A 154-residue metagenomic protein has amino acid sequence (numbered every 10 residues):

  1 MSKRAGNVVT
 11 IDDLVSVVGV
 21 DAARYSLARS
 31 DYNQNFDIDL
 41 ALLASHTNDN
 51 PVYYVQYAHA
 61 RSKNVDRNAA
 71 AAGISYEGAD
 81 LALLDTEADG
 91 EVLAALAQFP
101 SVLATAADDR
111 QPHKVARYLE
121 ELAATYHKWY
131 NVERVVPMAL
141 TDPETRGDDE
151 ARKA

Functional and structural regions predicted by a protein language model:
M1-A154: Non-catalytic interaction-recognition regions
